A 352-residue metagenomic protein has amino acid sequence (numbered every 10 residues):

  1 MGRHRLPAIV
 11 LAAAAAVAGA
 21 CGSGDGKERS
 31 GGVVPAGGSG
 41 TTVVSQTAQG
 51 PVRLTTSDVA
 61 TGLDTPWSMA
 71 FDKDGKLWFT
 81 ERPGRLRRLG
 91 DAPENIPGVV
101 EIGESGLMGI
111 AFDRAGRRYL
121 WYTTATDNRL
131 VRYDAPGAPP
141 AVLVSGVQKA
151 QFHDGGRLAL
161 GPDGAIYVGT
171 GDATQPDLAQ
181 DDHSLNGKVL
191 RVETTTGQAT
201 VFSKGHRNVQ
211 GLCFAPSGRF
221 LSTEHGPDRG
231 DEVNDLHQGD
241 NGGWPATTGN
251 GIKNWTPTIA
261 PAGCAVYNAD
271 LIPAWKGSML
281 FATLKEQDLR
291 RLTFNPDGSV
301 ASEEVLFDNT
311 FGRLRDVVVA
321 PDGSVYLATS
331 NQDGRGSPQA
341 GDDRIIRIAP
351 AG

Functional and structural regions predicted by a protein language model:
V17-A20: C-terminal motif of bacterial Sec signal peptides marking the signal peptidase cleavage site
G22-D25: Bacterial signal peptide processing site
G31-Q46, S105-L107, D172-E304, N309-L314 (+1 more regions): Beta-propeller domain segments
V43-D64, A301-E304: A short helix->beta-strand "capping" segment at the edge of beta-propeller domains
D58-D64, E94-I102, V144-A150, T200-H206 (+2 more regions): Surface loop/turn motifs at the tips and blade-to-blade linkers of beta-strand repeat domains
F71-D74, F112-G116, L160-G164, F214-S217 (+2 more regions): Residue-level detector of Asp-centered blade-edge/turn motifs that repeat once per structural unit in beta-propeller
D91-A115: Blade-loop segments of beta-propeller domains
N128-L160: Asp-box/WD-like beta-propeller blade repeats and closely related beta-sheet repeat scaffolds
